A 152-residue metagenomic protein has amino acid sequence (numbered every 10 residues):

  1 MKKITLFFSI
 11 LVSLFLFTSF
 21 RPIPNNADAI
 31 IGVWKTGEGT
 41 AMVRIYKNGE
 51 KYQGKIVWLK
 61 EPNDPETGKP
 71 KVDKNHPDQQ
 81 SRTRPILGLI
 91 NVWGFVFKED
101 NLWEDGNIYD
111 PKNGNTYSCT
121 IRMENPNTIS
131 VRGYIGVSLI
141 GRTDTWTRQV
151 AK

Functional and structural regions predicted by a protein language model:
M1-I4: Positively charged n-region of N-terminal signal peptides that target proteins for export
F8-L16: Bacterial N-terminal signal peptides
R21-V33: N-terminal helix-cap/turn-to-beta initiation motif at the start of protein domains
I31, Y46-D110, T116-S118: Central antiparallel beta-sheet cores of small beta-barrel/beta-sandwich binding domains
G32-K35, A41-R44: Contiguous hydrophobic, core-forming segments of folded domains
G39-M42, I90, G114-S118, R132 (+1 more regions): Short, surface-exposed coil-to-beta transition loops
I108-N127, V131-G133: Acidic, glycine-rich flexible loop segments
P126-T128, I135-K152: Edge beta-strand at a domain terminus
